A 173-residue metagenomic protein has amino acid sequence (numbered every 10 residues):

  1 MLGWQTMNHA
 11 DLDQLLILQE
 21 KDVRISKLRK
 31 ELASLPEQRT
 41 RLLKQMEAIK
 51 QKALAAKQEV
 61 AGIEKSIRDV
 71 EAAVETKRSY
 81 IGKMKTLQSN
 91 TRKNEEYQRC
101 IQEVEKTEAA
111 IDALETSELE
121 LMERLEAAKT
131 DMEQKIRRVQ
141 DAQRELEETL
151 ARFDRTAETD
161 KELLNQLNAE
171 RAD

Functional and structural regions predicted by a protein language model:
G3-W4, D173: Terminal ABC-like ATPase head and other globular end-domains that cap long coiled-coil arms in SMC/Rad50/SbcC-family
W4-A61, E133-T149: Short, charge-rich amphipathic alpha-helices with coiled-coil/heptad character
A10, R68-K106: Short coil/loop "hinge" linkers that interrupt or connect long alpha-helical coiled-coils or helical hairpins
L16, E20, R92-E95, R99 (+2 more regions): Charged, alpha-helix-enriched surfaces in structured cytosolic catalytic cores of large nucleotide-utilizing machines
Q19, S26, L54, A61 (+7 more regions): Generic structural signal for well-ordered, non-transmembrane alpha-helical segments in soluble/cytosolic regions
V23, S79-G82, A109, R137: Generic structural signal for well-ordered, non-membrane alpha-helices
V60, T107-A128: Amphipathic alpha-helical coiled-coil segments
L146-D173: Coiled-coil termination/hinge junctions
